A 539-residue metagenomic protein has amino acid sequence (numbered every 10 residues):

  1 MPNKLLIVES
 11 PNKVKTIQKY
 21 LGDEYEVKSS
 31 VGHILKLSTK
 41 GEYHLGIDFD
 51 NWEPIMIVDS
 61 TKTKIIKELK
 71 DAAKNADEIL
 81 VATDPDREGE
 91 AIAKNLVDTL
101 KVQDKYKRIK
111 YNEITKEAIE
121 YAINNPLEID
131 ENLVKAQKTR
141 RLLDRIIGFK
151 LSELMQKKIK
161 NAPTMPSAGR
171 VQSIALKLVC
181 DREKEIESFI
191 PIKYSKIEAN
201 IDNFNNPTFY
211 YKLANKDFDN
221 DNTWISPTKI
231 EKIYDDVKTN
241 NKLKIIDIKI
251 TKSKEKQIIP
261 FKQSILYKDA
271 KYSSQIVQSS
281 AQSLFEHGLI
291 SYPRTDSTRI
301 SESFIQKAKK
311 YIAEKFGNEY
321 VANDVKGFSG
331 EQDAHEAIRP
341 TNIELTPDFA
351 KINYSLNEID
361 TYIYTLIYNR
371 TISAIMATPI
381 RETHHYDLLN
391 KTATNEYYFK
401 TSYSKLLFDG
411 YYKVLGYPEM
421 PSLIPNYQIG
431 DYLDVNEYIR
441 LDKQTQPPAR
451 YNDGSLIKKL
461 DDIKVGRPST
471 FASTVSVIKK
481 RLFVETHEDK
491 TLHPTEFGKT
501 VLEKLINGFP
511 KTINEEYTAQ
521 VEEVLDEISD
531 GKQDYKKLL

Functional and structural regions predicted by a protein language model:
M1-I147, W224, Q275, N436: Intrinsically disordered, low-complexity regulatory segments
P11-V14, V31-L37, P85-G89, N112-E117 (+6 more regions): Conserved nucleotide-binding/hydrolysis micro-motifs of P-loop NTPases
T16-Y20, E68, A91-T99, A118-A122 (+10 more regions): Alpha-helical scaffold elements adjacent to nucleotide-binding pockets in ATP/GTP-utilizing enzyme cores
E26, L35-S60, P166-E286, G317 (+1 more regions): Long, highly charged, low-complexity internal segments
I114-I201, I250-T251: C-terminal or mid-to-C-terminal helical accessory/interaction module adjacent to the motor/catalytic core
R140-S152, A199-I201, K252-F261, Q278-I290 (+5 more regions): Core structural elements
S291-F316, S473-T512: Accessory beta->alpha helical hairpin/"wing" motif in late/C-terminal subdomains of nucleic-acid enzymes
N318-E344, K511-L539: Leucine-rich, amphipathic alpha-helical/linker segments
